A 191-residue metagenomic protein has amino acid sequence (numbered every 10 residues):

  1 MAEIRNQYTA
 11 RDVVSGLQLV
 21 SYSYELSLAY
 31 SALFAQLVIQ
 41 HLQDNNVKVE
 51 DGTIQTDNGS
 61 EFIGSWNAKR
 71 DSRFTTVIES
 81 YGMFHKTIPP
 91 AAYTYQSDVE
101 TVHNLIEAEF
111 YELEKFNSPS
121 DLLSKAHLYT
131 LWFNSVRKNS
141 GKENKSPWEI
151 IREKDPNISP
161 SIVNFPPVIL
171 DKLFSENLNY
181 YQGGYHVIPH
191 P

Functional and structural regions predicted by a protein language model:
M1-Q7, S15-S120, S124, L131: RNase H-like DDE/DDD metal-dependent nuclease/strand-transfer catalytic core used by mobile genetic elements
E79-M83, A92, L105-P191: C-terminal domain-tail junction helix/linker
